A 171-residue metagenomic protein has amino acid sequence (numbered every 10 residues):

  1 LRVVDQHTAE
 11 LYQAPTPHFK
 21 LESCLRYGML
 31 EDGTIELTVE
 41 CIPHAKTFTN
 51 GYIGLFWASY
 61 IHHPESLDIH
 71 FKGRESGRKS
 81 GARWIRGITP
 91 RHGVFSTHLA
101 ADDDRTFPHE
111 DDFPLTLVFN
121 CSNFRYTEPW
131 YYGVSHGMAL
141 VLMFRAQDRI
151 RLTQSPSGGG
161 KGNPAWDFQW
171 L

Functional and structural regions predicted by a protein language model:
L1-T34, C41-K46: Extended, loop-rich substrate-binding clefts of extracytoplasmic carbohydrate-active enzymes
R2-V4, Y12-A14, G28-L30, K72 (+4 more regions): A structural detector for beta-sheet-dominated domains
A14-T16, V39-H44, R145-Q147, S155-S157: An acidic- and aromatic-residue-enriched active-site/binding cleft used to recognize and process polar
P17-S23, T47-N50, R78, A139-L140 (+1 more regions): Short, surface-exposed beta-strand/loop "edge" segments at domain boundaries and coil↔beta transitions
L21-G28, R86, L140-M143: Broad, structure-driven detector of short, well-ordered beta-strand segments within folded domains
L30, T34-T89: Acidic (Asp/Glu-rich), glycine- and aromatic
P64-P129: Short helix-loop boundary/capping segments
A100-L171: Beta-strand-rich recognition/accessory modules
